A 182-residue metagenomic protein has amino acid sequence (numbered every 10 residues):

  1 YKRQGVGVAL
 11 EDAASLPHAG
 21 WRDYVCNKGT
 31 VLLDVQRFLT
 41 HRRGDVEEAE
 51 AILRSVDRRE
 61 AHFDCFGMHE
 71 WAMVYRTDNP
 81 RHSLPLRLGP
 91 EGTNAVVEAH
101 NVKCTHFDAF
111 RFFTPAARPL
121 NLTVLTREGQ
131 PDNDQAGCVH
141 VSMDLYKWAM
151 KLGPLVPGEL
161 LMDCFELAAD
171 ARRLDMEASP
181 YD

Functional and structural regions predicted by a protein language model:
K2-S55: Active-site acidic/histidine clusters and adjacent loop/turn architecture that either coordinate catalytic ions
Q4, L10, S15-W21, L39-H41 (+6 more regions): Electrostatic, structured charged patches in enzyme active sites and in nucleic-acid/phosphate-binding
Q36-G129: A contiguous catalytic/ligand-binding core that recognizes phosphate-bearing ligands
L125, D132-D182: Charged low-complexity "KEKE/polyampholyte" interaction tracts
